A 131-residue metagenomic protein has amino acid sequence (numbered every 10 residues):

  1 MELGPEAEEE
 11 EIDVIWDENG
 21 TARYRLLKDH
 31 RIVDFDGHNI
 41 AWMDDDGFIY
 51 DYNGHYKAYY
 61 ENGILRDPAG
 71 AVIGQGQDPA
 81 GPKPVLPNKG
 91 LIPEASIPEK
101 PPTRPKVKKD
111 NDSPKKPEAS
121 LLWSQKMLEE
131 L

Functional and structural regions predicted by a protein language model:
E2-T21, H55, E61-L131: Long terminal segments
E9-E11, L27-R31, D44-F48, E61-I64: Short "repeat-start/strand-capping" segments in structured domains, especially the N-termini of parallel beta-helix
I12-I15, A22, I32, N39 (+1 more regions): A near-ubiquitous, low-amplitude feature marking generic local secondary-structure context
W16-N19, L27, D34-F35, D44 (+2 more regions): Acidic surface patches and DE-rich sequence motifs
N39-I40, H55: Short, contiguous, helix-prone interaction/anchoring segments in small proteins
